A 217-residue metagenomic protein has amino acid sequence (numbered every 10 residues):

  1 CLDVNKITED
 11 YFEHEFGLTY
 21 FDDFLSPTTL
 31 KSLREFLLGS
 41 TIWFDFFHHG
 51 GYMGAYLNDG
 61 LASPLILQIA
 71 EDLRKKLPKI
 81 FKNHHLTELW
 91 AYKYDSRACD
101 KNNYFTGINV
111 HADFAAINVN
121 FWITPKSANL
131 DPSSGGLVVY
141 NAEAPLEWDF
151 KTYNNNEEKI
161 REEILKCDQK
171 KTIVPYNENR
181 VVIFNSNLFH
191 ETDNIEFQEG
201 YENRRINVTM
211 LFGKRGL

Functional and structural regions predicted by a protein language model:
C1-V181, N187-L217: Fe(II)/2-oxoglutarate oxygenase catalytic core
